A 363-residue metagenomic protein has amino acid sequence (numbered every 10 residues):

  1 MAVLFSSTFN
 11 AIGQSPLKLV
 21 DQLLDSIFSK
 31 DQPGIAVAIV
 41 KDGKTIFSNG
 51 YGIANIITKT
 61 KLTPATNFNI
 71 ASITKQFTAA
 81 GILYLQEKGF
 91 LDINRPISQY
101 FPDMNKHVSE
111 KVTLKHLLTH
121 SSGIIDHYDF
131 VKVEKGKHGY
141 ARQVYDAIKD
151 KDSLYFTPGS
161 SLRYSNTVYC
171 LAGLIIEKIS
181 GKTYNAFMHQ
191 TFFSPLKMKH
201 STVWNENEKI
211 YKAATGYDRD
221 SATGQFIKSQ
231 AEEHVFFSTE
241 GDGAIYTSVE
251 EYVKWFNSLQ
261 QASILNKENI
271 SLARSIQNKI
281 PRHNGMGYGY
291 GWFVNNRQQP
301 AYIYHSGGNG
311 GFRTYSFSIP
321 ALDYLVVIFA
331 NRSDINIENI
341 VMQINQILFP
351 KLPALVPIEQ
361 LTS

Functional and structural regions predicted by a protein language model:
M1-P16: Bacterial Sec-dependent N-terminal signal peptides
Q14-G50, E177-K182, A186-Q190, S194 (+1 more regions): Catalytic loop of the DD-peptidase/beta-lactamase superfamily, centered on the K-T-G motif and neighboring
S29, P33, I53-N166, K182 (+3 more regions): Active-site-proximal loop and beta-strand segments within enzyme catalytic domains
G34, G50-G52, A71, G89 (+10 more regions): Glycine-centered flexibility sites
V37-I39, G43-K44, N69-D92, P96 (+5 more regions): Alpha-helical scaffold elements that line and support the substrate/ligand-binding pocket of soluble hydrolases
I46, M104-V112, G123-D129, N185 (+3 more regions): Secretory-pathway/luminal and periplasmic proteins that interact with or process carbohydrate-rich
